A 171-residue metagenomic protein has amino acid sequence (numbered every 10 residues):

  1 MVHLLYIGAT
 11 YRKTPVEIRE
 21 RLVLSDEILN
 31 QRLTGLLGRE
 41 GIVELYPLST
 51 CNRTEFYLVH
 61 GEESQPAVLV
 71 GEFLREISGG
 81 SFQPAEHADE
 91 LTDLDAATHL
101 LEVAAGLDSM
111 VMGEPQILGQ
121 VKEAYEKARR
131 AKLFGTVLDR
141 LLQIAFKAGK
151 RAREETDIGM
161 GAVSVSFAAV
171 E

Functional and structural regions predicted by a protein language model:
V2-S109: A glycine-rich (often HGG/GG-containing) alpha/beta subdomain
Q83-E171: Glycine/serine-rich phosphate-binding loop and adjoining beta1-alpha1 elements at the start of nucleotide-handling
